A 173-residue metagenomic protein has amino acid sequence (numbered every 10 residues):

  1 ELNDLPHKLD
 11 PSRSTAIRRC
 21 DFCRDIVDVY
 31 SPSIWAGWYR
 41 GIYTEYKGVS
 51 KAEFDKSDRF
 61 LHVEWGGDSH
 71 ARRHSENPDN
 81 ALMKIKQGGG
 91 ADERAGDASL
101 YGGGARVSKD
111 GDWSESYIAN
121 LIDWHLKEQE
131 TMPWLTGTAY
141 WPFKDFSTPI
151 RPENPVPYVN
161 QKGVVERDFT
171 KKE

Functional and structural regions predicted by a protein language model:
E1-E173: Substrate-binding/catalytic cleft of secreted carbohydrate-active enzymes, primarily glycoside hydrolases
